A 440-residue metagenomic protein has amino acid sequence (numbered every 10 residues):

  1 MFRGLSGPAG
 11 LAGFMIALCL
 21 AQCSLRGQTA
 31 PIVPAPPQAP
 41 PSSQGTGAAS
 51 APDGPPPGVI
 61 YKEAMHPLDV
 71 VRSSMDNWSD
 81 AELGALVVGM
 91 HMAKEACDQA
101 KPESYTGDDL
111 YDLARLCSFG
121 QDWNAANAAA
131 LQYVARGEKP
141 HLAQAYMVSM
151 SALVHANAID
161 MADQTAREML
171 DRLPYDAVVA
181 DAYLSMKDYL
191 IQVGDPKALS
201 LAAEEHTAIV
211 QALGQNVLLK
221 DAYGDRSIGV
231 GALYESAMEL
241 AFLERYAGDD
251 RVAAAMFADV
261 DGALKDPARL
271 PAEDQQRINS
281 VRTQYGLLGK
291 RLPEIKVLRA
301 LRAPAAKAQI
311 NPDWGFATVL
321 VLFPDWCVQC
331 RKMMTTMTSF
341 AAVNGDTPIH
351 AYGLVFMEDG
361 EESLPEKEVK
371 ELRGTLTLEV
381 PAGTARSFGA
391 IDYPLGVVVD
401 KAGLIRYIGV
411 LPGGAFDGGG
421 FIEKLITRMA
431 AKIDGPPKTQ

Functional and structural regions predicted by a protein language model:
L25-D108: N-terminal leader/linker segments that initiate helical-solenoid repeat arrays
P56-M75, E103-D112, E138-V148, Y175-S185 (+1 more regions): Generic helix N-cap/helix-start motif at coil->alpha-helix transitions
L86-C97, N124-V134, I159-R172, P196-L213 (+3 more regions): Alpha-helical repeat scaffolds
C97-G107, A135-Q144, R172-D181, P196 (+3 more regions): Short solvent-exposed coil/turn linkers within tandem alpha-helical repeat scaffolds
R245-R302, N311-W314, P437: N-proximal helix/coil linker or "cap" segments that precede and/or mark the start of modular domains
K307-M337: Short active-site neighborhood of thiol/selenol oxidoreductases, capturing the structured segment around
W326-L372, P381-S387: Structural microenvironment flanking redox-active thiols in thiol-disulfide oxidoreductases
K370-G374, V380-L425: Thiol/disulfide oxidoreductase modules built on the thioredoxin-like
